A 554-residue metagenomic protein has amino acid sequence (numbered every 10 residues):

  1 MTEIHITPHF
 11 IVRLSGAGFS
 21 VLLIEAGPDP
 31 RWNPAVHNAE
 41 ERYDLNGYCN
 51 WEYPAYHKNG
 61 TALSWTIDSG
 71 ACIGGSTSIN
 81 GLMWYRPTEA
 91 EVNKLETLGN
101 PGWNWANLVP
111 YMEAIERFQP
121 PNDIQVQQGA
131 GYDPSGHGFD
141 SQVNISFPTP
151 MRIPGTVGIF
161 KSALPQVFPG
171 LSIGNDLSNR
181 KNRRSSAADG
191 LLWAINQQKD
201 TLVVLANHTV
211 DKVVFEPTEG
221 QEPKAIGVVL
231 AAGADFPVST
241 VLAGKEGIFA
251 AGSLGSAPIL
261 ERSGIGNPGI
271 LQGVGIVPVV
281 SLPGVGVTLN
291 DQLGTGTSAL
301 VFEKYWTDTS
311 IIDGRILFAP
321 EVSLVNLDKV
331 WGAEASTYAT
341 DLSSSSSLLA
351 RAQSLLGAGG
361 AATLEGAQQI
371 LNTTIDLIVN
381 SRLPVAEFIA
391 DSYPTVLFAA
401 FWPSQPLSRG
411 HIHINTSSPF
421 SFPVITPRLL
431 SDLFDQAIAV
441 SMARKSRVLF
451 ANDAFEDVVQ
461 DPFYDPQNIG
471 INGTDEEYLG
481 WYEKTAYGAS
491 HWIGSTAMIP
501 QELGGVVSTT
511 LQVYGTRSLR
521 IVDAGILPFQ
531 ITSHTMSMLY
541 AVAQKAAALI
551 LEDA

Functional and structural regions predicted by a protein language model:
M1-N38, I73, T77-A554: Structural core of flavin- and non-heme-iron oxidoreductases, emphasizing the beta-strand/alpha-helix scaffold
E3, G47-Y48, A62, N179: N-terminal compositionally biased, intrinsically disordered segments and leader/signal-like regions
A39-H57, T297-V301: N-terminal glycine-rich dinucleotide-binding loop that anchors FAD/FMN and/or NAD(P) in oxidoreductases
E52-G70, G284: Short acidic, Pro/Gly- and aromatic-enriched capping/linker segments at domain boundaries
